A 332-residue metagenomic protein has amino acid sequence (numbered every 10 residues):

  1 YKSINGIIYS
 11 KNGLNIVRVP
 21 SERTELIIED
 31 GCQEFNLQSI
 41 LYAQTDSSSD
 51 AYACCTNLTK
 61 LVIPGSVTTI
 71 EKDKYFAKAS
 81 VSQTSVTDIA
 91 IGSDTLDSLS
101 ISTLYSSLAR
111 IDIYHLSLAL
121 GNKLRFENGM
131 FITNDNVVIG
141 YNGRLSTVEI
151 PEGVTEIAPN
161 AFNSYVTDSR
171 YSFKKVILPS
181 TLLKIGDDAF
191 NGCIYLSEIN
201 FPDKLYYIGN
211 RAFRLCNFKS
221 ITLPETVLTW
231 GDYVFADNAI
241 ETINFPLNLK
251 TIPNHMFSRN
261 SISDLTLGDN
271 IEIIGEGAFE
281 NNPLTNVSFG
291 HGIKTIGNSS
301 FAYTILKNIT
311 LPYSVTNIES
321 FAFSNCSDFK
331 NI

Functional and structural regions predicted by a protein language model:
Y1-I7, R18-T69, A79-N134, N142-E156 (+8 more regions): Structural signature of tandem-repeat unit edges
D73-K74, N160-A161, D187-A189, G209-A212 (+5 more regions): Consensus positions within tandem repeat domains that build extended binding/scaffold surfaces
